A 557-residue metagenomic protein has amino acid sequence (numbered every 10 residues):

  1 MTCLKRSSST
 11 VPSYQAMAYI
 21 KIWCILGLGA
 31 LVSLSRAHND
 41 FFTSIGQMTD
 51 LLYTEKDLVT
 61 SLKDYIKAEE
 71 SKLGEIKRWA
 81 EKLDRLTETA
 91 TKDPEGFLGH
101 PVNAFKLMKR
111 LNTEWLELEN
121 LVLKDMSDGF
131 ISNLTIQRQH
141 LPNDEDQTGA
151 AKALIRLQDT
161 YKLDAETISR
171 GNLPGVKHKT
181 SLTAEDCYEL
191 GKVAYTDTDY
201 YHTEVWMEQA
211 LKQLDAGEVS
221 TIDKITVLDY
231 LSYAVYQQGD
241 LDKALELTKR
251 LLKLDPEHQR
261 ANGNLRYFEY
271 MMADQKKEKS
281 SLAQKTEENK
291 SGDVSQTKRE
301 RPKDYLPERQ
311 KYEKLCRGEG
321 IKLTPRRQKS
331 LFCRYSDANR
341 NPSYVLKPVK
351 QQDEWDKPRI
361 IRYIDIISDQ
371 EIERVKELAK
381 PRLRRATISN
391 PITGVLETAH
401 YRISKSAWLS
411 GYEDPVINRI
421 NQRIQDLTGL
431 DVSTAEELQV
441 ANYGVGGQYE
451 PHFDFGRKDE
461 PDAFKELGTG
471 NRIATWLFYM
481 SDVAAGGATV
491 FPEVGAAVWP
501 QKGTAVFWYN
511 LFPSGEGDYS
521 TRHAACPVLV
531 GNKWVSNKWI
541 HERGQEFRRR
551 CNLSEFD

Functional and structural regions predicted by a protein language model:
M1-M17: N-terminal secretory signal peptides that target proteins for export/translocation
C3, A18-F507, L511-D557: Fe(II)/2-oxoglutarate oxygenase catalytic core
